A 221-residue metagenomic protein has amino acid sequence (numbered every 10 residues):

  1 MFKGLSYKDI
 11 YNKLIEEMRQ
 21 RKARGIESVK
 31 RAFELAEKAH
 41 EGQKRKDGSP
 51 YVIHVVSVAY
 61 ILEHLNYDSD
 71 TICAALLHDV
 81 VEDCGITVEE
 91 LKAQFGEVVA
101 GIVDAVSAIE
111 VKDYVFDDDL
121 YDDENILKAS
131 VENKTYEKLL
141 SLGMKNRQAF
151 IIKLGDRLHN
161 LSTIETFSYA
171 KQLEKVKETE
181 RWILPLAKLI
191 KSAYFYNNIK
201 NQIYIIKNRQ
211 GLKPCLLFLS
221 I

Functional and structural regions predicted by a protein language model:
M1-I221: Active-site helical microenvironments for divalent-metal-assisted chemistry
